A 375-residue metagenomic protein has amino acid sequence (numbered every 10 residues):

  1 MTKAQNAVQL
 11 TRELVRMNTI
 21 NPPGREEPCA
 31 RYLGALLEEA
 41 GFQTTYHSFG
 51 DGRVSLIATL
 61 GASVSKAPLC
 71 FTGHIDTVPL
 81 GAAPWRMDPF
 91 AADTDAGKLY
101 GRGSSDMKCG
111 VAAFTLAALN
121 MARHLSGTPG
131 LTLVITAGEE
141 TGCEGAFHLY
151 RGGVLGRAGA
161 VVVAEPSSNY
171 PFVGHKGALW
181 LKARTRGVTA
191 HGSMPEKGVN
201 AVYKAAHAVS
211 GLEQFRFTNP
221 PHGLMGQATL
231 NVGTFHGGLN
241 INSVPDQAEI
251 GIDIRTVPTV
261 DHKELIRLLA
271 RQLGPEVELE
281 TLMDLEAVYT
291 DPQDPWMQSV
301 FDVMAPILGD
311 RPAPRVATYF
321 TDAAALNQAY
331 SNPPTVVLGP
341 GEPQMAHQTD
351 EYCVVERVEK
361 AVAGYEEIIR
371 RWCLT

Functional and structural regions predicted by a protein language model:
M1, T45, P166, V173 (+1 more regions): Metal-dependent amide/peptide-bond hydrolase catalytic core, centered on the "pita-bread" metallohydrolase fold
T2-R102, R123-G127, E342: Acidic/His- and Gly-rich active-site-bordering loop/insert found across diverse amide/peptide-bond hydrolases
T72-H74, V134-T136, V162-E165, R184-R186 (+1 more regions): Short beta-strand segments
L80-D95, R157-A158, V173-R184, D302 (+1 more regions): Acidic-glycine-rich active-site phosphate/pyrophosphate-binding loop
D95-G97, A117-T132, L155-R157, L212-H222 (+2 more regions): Phosphate-handling active-site elements
G97-A113, H191: Glycine/serine-rich anion-binding loops at beta->alpha junctions that coordinate negatively charged ligand groups
M107-W180: Acidic/histidine-rich catalytic neighborhood of metal-dependent amide-processing enzymes
